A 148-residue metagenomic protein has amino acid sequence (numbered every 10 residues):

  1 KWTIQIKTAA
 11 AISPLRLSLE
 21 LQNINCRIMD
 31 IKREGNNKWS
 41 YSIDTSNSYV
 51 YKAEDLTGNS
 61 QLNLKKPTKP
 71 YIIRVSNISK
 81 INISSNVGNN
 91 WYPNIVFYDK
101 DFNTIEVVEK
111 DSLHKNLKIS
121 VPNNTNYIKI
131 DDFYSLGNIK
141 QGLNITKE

Functional and structural regions predicted by a protein language model:
W2-T3, A11-I28, N36-Y41, N77-N82 (+1 more regions): Noncatalytic modules at the cell exterior or secretory-pathway interfaces, chiefly beta-strand-rich lectin/adhesion
I28-K66: Non-catalytic extracellular/lumenal accessory regions of secreted precursors
N59-S76, N116-K118: Non-catalytic, beta-strand-enriched accessory regions in extracellular/secretory proteins and membrane protein
V75, S84-G88: Non-cytosolic beta-sheet module surface loops
N89-T104: Short, surface-exposed beta-strand/strand-loop-strand elements in extracellular ectodomains
E106-L113: Solvent-exposed serine/threonine-rich low-complexity stretches and specific carbohydrate-binding patches
I145-E148: C-terminal interaction-tip segments
